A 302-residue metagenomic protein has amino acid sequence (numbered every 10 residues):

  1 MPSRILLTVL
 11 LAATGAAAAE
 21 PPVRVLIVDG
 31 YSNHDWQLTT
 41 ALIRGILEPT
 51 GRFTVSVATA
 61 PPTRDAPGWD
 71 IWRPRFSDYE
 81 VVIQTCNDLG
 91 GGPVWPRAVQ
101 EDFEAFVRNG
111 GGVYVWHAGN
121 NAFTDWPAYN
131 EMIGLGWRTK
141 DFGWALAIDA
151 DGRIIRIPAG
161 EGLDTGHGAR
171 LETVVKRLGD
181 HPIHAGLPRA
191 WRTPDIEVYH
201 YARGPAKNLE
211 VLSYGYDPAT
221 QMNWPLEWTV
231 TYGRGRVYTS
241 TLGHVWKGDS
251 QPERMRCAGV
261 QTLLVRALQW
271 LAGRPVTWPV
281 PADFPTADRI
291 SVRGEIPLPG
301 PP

Functional and structural regions predicted by a protein language model:
P2-T14: Sec-dependent N-terminal signal peptides
A19-V23, L38, P49, P74 (+2 more regions): Extracellular ligand-binding/catalytic regions of CAZymes and related secreted enzymes and adhesion modules
E20, R24-F123: Helical hinge/lid and interdomain linker segments adjacent to catalytic or ligand-binding clefts that mediate domain
G30-N33, H117, P158-L163, G168-L171 (+2 more regions): Active-site rim elements
S32-N33, D88-L89, N120-A122, R189 (+3 more regions): Short, solvent-exposed loop/turn segments at secondary-structure junctions
E48, T54-S56, P67, A150-R236 (+1 more regions): Catalytic beta-strand/loop cores that center a nucleophilic Ser/Cys/Thr and support acyl-enzyme chemistry
D88-P182: A glycine-rich, often tryptophan-bearing local segment used as a flexible ligand/cofactor-contacting loop or short
N130, R189-T193, Y199-K207, V260-Q261 (+1 more regions): Oxidoreductase and adenylate-handling cofactor-binding alpha/beta cores
